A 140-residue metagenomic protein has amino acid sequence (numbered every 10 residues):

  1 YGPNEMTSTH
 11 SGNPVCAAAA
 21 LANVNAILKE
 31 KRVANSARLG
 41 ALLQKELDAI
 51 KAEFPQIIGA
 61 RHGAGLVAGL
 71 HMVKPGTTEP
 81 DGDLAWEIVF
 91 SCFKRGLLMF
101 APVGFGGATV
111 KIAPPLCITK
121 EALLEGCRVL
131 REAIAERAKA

Functional and structural regions predicted by a protein language model:
Y1-A140: Conserved N-terminal phosphate-binding loop of PLP-dependent enzymes in the Aspartate aminotransferase
